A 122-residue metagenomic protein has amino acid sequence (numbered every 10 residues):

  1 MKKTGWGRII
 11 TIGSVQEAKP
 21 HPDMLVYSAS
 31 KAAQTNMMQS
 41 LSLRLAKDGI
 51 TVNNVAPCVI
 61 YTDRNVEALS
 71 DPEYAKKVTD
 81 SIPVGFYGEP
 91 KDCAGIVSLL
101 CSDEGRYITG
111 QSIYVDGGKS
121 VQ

Functional and structural regions predicted by a protein language model:
S14: Residue(s) in the substrate-gating loop at a strand-loop-helix junction that position the organic substrate next
A18, A56-E67: Short, flexible catalytic-loop segment of classical short-chain dehydrogenase/reductase
K19, S98, T109-Q122: Short C-terminal tail/terminal secondary-structure segment of NAD(P)H-dependent dehydrogenase/reductase domains
K19-L25, K47-D48, G85, D103: Active-site loop immediately N-terminal to the catalytic Tyr-X3-Lys motif of short-chain dehydrogenase/reductase
S30: Active-site helix of classical SDR
L43-R44, R106: Alpha-helical segment proximal to the catalytic Tyr-Lys
T51-Y61, C101, Y114-D116: Conserved SDR Rossmann-fold cofactor-binding beta-strand/turn motif
I82-C93: A conserved structural motif in NAD(P)-dependent oxidoreductases
